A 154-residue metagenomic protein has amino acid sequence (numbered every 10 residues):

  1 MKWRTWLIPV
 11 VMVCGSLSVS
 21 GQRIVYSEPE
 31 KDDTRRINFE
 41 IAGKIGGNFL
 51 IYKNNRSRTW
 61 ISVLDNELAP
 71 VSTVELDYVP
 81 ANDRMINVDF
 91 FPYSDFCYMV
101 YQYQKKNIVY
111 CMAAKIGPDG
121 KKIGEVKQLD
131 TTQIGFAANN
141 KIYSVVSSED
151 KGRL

Functional and structural regions predicted by a protein language model:
M1-V25: Bacterial Sec-dependent N-terminal signal peptides
V10-C14, K115-I116, G120: Hydrophobic, Leu/Ile/Phe/Ala-enriched alpha-helical segments that form helix-helix packing faces
S16, Q22-I37, A81-D83, K122-L154: N-terminal targeting or signal-anchor segments and their processing/structural boundaries
R23-I86: Start-of-domain marker
E40, K44-R58, D89-K106, I142-V146 (+1 more regions): Short beta-strand elements that form the blades of beta-propeller/WD-repeat-like and other beta-sheet-rich scaffold
S57-S62, K106-K115: Structural motif
E67-P70, G117-K121: Short coil turn/linker residues within repeat-based beta-strand modules
P70-V109, V126-N140: Blade-loop segments of beta-propeller domains
